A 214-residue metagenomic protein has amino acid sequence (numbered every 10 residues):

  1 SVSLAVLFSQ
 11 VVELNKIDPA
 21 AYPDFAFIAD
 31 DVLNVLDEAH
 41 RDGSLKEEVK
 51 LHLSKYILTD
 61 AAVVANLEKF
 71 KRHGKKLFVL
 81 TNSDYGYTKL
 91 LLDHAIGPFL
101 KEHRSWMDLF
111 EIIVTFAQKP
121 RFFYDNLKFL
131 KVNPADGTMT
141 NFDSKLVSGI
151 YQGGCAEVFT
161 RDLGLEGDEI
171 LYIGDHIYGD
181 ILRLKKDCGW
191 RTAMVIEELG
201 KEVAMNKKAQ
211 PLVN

Functional and structural regions predicted by a protein language model:
S1-N214: HAD-like aspartate-dependent phosphatase fold
